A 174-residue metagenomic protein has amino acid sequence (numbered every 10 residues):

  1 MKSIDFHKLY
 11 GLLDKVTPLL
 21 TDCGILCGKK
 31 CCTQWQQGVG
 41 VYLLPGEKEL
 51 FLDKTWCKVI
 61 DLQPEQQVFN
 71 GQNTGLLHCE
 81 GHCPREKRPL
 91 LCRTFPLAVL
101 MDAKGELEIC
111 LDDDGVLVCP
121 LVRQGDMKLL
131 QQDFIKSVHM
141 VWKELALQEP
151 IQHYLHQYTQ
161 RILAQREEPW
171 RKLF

Functional and structural regions predicted by a protein language model:
M1-F174: Short loop/turn segments that flank or connect secondary-structure elements
